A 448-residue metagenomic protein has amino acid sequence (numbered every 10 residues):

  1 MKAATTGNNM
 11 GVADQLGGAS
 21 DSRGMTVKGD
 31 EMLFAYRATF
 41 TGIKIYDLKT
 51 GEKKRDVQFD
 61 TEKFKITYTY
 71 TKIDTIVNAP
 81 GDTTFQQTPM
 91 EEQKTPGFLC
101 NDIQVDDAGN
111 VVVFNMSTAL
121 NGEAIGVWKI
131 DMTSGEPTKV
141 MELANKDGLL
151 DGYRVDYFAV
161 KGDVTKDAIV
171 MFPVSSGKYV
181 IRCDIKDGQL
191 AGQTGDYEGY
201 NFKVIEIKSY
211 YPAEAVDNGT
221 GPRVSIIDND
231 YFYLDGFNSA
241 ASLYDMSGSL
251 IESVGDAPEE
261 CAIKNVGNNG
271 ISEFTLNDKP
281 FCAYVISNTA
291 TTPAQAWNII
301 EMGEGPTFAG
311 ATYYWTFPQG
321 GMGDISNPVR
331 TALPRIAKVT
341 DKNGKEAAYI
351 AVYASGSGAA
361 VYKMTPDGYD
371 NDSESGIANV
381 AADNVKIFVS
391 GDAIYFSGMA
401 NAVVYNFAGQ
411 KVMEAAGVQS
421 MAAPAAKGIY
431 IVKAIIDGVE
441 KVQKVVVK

Functional and structural regions predicted by a protein language model:
M1-A13, K53-G81, P137-D147, L190-Y211 (+2 more regions): Beta-propeller fold detector
T5-T41: Beta-strand-rich domains and repeat architectures in extracellular enzymes and scaffolds, especially beta-propellers
Q15-M25, K63-T75, P89-Q104, M116 (+4 more regions): Repeated scaffold domains used in trafficking and secretory/extracellular systems, primarily beta-propellers
E31, D74-T75, T83, P89 (+3 more regions): Coil residues (strongly favoring Ser/Thr
A38-G42, S117-G122, S175-Y179, N238-A240 (+2 more regions): Short glycine/acidic-enriched loop and turn motifs that connect beta-strands
D235, S239, E252-G321: Loop/turn-rich, solvent-exposed surfaces of beta-rich toroidal or solenoidal domains
M322-S373: Blade-level signature of beta-propeller repeat domains, shared across WD40, Kelch, NHL, RCC1 and BNR/Asp-box propellers
G376-K448: C-terminal outer-membrane/trafficking sorting elements
